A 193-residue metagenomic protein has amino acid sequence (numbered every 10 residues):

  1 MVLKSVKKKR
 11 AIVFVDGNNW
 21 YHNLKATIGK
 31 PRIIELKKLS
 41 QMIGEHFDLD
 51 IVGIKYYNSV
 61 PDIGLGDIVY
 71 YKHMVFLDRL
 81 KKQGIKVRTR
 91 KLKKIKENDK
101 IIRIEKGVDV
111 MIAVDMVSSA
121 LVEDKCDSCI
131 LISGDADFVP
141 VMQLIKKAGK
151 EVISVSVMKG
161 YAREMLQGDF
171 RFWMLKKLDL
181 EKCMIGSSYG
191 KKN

Functional and structural regions predicted by a protein language model:
M1-I104, E151-S156: Domain-level signal for Mg2+-assisted phosphodiester chemistry and nucleotide/NA-binding surfaces in nucleic-acid
D78-N193: Nuclease catalytic cores that cleave nucleic-acid phosphodiester bonds, predominantly acidic two-metal-ion
